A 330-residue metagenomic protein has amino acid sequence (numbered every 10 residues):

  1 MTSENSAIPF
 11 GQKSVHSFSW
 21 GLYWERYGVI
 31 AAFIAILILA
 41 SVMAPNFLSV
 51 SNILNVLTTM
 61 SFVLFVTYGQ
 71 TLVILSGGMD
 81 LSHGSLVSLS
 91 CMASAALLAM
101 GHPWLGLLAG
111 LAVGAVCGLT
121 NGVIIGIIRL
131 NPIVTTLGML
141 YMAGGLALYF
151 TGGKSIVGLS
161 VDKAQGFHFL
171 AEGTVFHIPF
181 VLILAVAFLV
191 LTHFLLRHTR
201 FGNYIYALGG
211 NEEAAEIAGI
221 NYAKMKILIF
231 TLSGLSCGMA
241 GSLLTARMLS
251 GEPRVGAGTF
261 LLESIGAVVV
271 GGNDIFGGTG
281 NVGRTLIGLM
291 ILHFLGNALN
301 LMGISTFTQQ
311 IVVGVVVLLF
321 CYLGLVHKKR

Functional and structural regions predicted by a protein language model:
M1-I38, V190, G210, E216-K224 (+1 more regions): Cytosolic-side transmembrane-helix boundaries in multi-pass membrane proteins
T2-T67, G101-L105, T174: Membrane-interfacial amphipathic/re-entrant helices at transmembrane-helix boundaries
V15-W20, S76-M79, V116-G158, L195-R200 (+3 more regions): Short loop segments and helix-boundary regions at transmembrane helix junctions of multi-pass inner-membrane proteins
V29-V42, Q70, L140-A147, L182-H193 (+4 more regions): Hydrophobic core segments of alpha-helical transmembrane domains in multi-pass membrane transport and ion-translocation
I38-M100, V123-L130, V268-G283, V315: Single transmembrane alpha-helix segments in multi-pass membrane proteins
M100-W104, L108-G110, V116-N121, I125 (+1 more regions): Helix-loop-helix "hairpin" substructures at the membrane interface of multi-pass membrane proteins
P132-H198, I227-L228, R247-G258, I304 (+1 more regions): Transmembrane helix-bundle core of multi-pass membrane transporters and related energy-transducing complexes
T231, C237, M248, E252-V313: Transmembrane alpha-helical segments in multi-pass inner-membrane proteins
